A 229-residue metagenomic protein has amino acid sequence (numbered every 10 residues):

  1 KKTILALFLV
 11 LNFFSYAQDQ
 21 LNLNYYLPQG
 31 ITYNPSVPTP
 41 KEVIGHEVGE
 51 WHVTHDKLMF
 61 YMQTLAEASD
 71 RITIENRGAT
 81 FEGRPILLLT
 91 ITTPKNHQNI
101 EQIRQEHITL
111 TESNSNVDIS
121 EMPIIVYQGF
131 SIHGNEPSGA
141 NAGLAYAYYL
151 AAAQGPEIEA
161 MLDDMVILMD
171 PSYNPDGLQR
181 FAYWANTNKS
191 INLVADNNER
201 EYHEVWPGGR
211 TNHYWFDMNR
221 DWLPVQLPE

Functional and structural regions predicted by a protein language model:
T3-N12: Sec-dependent N-terminal signal peptides
F13-A17: Sec/Tat signal peptide C-region and signal peptidase I cleavage site
D19-P35, L89-T93, I103-H107, S113-P123 (+2 more regions): Surface-exposed loop and adjacent secondary-structure segments within mature catalytic domains
I31-E50, Q128, H213-D217: Acidic/histidine-rich, surface-exposed loop or edge segments in extracytoplasmic proteins
H46-H52, I132-E136, Y214-P228: The substrate-binding groove and active-site-proximal loops of carbohydrate-active enzymes, especially glycoside
T54, G83, S131, M169 (+1 more regions): Divalent metal-coordination and catalytic microenvironments
H55-N96: A non-catalytic alpha/beta surface segment that caps or lines the substrate-entry region of metallo-dependent hydrolase
G83, V117-I125, G129-S138: Short HxH-centered metal-ligating active-site micro-motif
